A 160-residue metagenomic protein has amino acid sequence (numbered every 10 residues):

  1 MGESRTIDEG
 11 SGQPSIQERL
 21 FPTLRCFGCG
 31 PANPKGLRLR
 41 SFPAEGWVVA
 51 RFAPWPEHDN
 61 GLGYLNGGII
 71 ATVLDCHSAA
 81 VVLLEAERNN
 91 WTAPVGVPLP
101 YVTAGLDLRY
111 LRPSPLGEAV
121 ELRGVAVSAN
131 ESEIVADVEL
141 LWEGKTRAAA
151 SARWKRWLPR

Functional and structural regions predicted by a protein language model:
M1-R160: Terminal targeting signals and extreme-terminal segments of soluble enzymes
